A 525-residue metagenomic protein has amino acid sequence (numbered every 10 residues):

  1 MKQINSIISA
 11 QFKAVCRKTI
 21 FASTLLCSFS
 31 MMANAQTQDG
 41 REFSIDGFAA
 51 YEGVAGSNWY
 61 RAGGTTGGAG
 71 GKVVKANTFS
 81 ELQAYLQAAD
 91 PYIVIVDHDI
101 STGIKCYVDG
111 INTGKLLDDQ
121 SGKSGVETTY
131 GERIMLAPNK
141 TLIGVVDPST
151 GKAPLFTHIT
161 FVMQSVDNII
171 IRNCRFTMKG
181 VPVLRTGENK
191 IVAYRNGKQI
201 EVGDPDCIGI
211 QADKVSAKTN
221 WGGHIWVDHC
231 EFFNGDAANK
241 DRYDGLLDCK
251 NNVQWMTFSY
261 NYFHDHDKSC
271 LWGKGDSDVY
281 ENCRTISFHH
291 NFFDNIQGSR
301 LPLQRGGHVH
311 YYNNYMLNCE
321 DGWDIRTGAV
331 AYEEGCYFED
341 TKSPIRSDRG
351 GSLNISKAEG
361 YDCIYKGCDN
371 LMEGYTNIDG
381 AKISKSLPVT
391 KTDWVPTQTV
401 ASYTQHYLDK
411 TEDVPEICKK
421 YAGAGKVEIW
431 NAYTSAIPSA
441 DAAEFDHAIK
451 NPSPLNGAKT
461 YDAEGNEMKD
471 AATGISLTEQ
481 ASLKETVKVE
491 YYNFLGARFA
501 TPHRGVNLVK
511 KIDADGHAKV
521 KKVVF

Functional and structural regions predicted by a protein language model:
Q3-F21: Bacterial N-terminal signal peptides that target proteins for export
G47-I95, Y492-A500: Acidic Gly/Asp/Thr-rich repetitive segments characteristic of extracellular carbohydrate-active and adhesion proteins
A84-D90, G103-T141, A153-R172, M178-N220: Extracellular beta-strand-rich solenoid/capping regions of secreted or surface-exposed proteins that bind or remodel
E132-M135, L155-S165, V183-L184, D206-N220 (+5 more regions): Glycine-rich beta-solenoid repeat tracts in large extracellular/virion proteins
P138-G144, P148, D167-G180, A193-G197 (+7 more regions): Right-handed parallel beta-helix
Q304-R305, H310-A471: Extracellular beta-rich repeat passengers
A471-R498: Residue-level detector of functionally pivotal "anchor" positions at catalytic/ligand-binding pockets or at interdomain
V506-F525: C-terminal tail/sorting-segment detector
